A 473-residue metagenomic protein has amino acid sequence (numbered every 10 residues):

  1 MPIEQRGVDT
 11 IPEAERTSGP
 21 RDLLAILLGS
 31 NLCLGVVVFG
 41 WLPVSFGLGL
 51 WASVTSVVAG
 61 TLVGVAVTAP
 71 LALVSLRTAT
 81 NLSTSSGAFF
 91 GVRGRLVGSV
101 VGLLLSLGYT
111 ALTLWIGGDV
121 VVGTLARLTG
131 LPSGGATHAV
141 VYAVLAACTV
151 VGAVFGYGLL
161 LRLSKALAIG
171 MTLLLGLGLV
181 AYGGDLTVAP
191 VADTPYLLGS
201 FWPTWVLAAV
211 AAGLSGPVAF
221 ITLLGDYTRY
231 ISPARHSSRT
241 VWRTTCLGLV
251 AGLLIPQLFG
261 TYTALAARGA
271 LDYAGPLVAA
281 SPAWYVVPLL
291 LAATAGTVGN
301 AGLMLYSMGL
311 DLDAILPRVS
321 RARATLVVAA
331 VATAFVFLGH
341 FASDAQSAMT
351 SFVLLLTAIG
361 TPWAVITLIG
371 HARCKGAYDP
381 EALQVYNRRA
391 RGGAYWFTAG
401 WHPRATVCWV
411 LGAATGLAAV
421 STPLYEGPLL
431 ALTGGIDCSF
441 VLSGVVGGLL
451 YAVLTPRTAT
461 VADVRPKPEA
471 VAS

Functional and structural regions predicted by a protein language model:
M1-W51, T204-V210, R229-S237, T458-S473: Membrane-interface "cap" regions at the ends of multi-pass membrane proteins
T10, G170, A364-L450, V464: C-terminal membrane-solvent junction of multi-pass transporters and transport-like membrane proteins
P20-V37, L179-T187, Y196-T263, A283-G302 (+1 more regions): Hydrophobic, membrane-embedded alpha-helices of multi-pass small-molecule transporters
W41-L73, G94-S99, L249, L253 (+1 more regions): Extracellular loop-to-transmembrane helix junctions
S45, A72-L73, F89, V97 (+6 more regions): Membrane-water interface regions at transmembrane-helix termini and the short interhelical loops of multi-pass membrane
S56-F89, V100-W115, A452-T460: Juxtamembrane transmembrane-helix boundary signature
S99, L128-F155, I169-V180, G213-I221 (+2 more regions): Transmembrane alpha-helical segments of multi-pass small-molecule transport proteins
V122, G170-Y196, G213-V218, G260-A266 (+2 more regions): Hydrophobic alpha-helical segments and their helix-loop junctions in multi-pass secondary transporters
